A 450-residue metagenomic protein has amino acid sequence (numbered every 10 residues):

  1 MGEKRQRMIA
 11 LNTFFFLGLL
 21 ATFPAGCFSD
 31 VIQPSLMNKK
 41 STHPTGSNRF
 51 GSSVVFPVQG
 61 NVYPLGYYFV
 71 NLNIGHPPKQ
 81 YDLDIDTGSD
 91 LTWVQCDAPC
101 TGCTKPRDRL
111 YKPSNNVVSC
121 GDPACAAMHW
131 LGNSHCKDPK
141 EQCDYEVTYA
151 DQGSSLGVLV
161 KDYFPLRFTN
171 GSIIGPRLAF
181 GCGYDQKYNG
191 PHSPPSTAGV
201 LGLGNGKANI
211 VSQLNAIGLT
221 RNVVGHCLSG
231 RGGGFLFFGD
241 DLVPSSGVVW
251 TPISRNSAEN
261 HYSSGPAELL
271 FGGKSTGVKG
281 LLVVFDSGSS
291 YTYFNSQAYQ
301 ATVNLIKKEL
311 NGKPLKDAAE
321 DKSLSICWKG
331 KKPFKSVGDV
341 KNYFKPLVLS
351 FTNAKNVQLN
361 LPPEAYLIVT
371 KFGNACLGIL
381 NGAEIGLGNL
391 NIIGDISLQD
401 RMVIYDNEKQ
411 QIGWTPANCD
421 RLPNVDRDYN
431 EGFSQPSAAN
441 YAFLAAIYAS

Functional and structural regions predicted by a protein language model:
G2-L36, P64, I74-P77, I85-D90 (+12 more regions): Aspartic protease catalytic domain
S35-F50: N-terminal, immediately post-signal peptide pro-regions of secreted/luminal proteins
N48-I74, I253-G273: Charged, flexible boundary elements
V54-F56, Y63-L178, C182-P194, E320-I326 (+1 more regions): Signature of the N-terminal lobe/flap region of pepsin-like aspartyl proteases
Y67-N71, Q80-D84, L91, D144-E146 (+10 more regions): Beta-strand-rich binding-surface signature of beta-sandwich/beta-barrel folds used to engage anionic ligands
W93-Q95, G199-I210, F294-S296, N389-G394: Short beta-strand-centered segments at strand-helix junctions
V158-F168, I173-V249, R255-G265, V283-D286: Eukaryotic endomembrane system proteins
S275, G312-D321: Membrane-interfacial loop- and helix-cap regions that link adjacent transmembrane helices in polytopic membrane proteins
